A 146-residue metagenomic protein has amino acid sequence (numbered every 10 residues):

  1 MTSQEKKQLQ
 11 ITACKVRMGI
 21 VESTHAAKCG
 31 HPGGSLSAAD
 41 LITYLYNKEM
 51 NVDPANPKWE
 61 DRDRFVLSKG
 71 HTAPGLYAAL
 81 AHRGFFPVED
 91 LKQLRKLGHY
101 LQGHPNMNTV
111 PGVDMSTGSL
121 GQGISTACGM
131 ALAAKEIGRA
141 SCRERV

Functional and structural regions predicted by a protein language model:
M1-Q4, K28-C29, V88-L91: A broad, low-specificity signal for short, low-complexity segments enriched in glycine/proline and polar/charged
M1-V16: N-terminal hydrophobic or amphipathic helices/low-complexity stretches enriched in small/hydrophobic/Pro/Gly
Q8-L9, I20-S23, S35-S141: Cofactor-binding active-site loop characterized by glycine-rich and histidine/acidic residues
A13-C29: N-terminal capping segment at the start of a domain
E144-V146: Positively charged, low-complexity/disordered segments
